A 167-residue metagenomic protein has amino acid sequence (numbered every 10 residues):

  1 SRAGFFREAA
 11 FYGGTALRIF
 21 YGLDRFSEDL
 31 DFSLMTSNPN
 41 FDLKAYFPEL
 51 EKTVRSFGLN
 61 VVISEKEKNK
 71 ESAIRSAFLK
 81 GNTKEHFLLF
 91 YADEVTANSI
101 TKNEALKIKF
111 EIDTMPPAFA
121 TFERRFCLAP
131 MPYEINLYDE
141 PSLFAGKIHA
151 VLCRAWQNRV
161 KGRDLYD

Functional and structural regions predicted by a protein language model:
S1, E51-A105, D139, V151: Conserved catalytic core of two-metal-ion nucleotidyltransferases
S1-A10: Helical scaffold of the NTase/Pol beta-like nucleotidyltransferase catalytic core
F11-L17: Glycine-rich N-terminal segment of FAD-binding domains in flavoprotein oxidoreductases, spanning the beta-loop-helix
G14, G22-L43: Catalytic metal-binding acidic patch
Y46-L50: Accessory alpha/beta interaction modules
E85-D167: Catalytic cores of NTP-dependent nucleotidyl/adenyl transfer enzymes across multiple folds
